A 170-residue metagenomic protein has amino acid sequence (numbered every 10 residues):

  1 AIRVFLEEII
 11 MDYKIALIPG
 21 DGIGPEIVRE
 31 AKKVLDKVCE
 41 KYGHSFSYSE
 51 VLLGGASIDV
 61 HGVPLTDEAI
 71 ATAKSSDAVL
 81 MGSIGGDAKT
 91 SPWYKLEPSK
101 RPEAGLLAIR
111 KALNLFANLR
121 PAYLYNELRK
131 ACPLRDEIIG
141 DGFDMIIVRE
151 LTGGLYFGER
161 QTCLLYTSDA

Functional and structural regions predicted by a protein language model:
A1-I10: Short, Lys/Arg-enriched N-terminal segments with co-localized hydrophobic residues within the first ~10-30 amino acids
L6, V51-L53, R149: Bulky hydrophobic/aromatic packing residues
M11-S49: N-terminal phosphate-binding or glycine-rich loops at protein starts, especially the Walker A/P-loop of NTPases
G20-G22, L53, I84, L124: Short, ordered loop/turn segments at secondary-structure junctions
H44-L65: N-terminal beta-loop-helix "entrance" segment that forms/cooperates in small-molecule cofactor or anionic ligand
D59-L165: N-terminal glycine-rich phosphate/adenylate-binding segment common to multiple enzyme folds
Y166-A170: Conserved small/polar residues in nucleotide/adenosyl-binding loops
